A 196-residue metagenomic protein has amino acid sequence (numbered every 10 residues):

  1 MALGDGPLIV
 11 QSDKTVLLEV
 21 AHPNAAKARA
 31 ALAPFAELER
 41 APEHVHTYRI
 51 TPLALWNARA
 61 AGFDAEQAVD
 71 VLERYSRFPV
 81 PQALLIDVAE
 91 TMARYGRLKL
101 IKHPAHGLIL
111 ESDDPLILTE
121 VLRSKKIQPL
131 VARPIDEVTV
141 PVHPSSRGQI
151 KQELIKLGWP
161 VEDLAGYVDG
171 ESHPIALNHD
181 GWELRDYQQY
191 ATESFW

Functional and structural regions predicted by a protein language model:
M1-H173: Extended alpha-helical interface modules used as scaffolds for assembling large macromolecular complexes
G170-W196: Conserved pre-motif I regulatory segment
